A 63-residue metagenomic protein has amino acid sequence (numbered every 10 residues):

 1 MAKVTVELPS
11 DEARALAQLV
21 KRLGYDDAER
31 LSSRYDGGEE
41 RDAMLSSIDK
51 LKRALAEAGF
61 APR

Functional and structural regions predicted by a protein language model:
M1-E7, R14-R63: Positively charged, low-complexity terminal tracts and the immediately adjacent first secondary-structure elements
